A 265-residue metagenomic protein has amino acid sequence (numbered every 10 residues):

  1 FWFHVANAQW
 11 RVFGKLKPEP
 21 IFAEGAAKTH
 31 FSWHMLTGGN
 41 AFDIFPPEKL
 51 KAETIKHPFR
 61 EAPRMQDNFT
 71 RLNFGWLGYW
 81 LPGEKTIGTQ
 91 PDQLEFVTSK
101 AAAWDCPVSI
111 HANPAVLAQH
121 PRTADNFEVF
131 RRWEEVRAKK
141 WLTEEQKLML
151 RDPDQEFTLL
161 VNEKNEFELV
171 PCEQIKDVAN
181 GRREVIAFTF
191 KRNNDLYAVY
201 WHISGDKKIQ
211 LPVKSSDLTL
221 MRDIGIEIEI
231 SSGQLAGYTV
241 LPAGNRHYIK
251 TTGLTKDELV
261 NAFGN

Functional and structural regions predicted by a protein language model:
W2-I228, T239-A243, Y248-I249, G253-L259 (+1 more regions): Active-site-proximal substrate-binding groove within the catalytic cores of carbohydrate-active enzymes
I228-Q234: Solvent-exposed serine/threonine-rich low-complexity stretches and specific carbohydrate-binding patches
